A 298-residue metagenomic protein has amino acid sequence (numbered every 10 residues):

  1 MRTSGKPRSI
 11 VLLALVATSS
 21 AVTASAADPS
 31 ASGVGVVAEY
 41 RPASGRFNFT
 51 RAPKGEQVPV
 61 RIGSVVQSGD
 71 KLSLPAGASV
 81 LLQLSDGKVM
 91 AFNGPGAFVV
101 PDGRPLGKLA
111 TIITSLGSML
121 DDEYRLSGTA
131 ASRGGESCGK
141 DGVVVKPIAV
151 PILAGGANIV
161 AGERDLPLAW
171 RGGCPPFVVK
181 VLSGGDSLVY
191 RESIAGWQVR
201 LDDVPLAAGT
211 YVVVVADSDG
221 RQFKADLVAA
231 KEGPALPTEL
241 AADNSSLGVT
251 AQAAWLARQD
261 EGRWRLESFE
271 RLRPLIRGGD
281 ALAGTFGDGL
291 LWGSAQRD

Functional and structural regions predicted by a protein language model:
R2-V11: Bacterial N-terminal signal peptides that target proteins for export
A27-A76, L81-D165: Flexible, surface-exposed loop/linker segments and immediately adjacent secondary-structure boundaries
L74, R171-G173: Short glycine/proline-centered coil/turn motifs in the loop regions of extracellular beta-sandwich domains
A110-R125, E239-L275: Compositionally biased low-complexity segments at domain edges in trafficked proteins and select soluble regulators
V189-G196: Short beta-strand segments within Ig-like beta-sandwich modules, predominantly Fibronectin type-III
D202-T210: Surface-exposed, short loops/turns at beta-strand junctions within beta-sandwich domains
V215-D217: Conserved structural position at the C-terminal beta-strand of extracellular beta-sandwich adhesion modules
R221-K231: Edge beta-strands of extracellular beta-sandwich domains
